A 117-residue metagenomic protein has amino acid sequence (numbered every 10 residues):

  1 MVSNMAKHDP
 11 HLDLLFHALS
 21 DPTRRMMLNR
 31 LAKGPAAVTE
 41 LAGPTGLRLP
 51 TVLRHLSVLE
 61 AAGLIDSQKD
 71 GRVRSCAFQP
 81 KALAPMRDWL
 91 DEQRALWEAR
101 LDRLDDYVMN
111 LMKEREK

Functional and structural regions predicted by a protein language model:
M1-H11, R30-P44, L49, V58-D66 (+1 more regions): C-terminal regulatory/oligomerization modules of transcriptional regulators
L14, R25-M27: Pre-recognition alpha-helix immediately N-terminal to the DNA-recognition helix within helix-turn-helix or winged-helix
A18-T23: Short helix-coil-helix linker/hinge
L49-P50, S75: Helix-turn-helix
K69-S75: Short, Lys/Arg-rich nucleic-acid/phosphate-binding segment
F78: Conserved catalytic core of two-component histidine kinases
